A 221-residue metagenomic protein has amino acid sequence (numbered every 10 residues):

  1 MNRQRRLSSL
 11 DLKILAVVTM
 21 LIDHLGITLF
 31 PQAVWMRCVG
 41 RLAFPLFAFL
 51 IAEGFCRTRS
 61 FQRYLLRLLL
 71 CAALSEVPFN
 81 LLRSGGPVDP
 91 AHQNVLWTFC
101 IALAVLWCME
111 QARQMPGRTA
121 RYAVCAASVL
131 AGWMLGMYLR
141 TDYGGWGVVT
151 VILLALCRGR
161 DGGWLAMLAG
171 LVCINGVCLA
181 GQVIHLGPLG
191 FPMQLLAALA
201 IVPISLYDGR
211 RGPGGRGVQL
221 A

Functional and structural regions predicted by a protein language model:
M1-A221: Alpha-helical transmembrane segments and their immediate juxtamembrane cytosolic regions
